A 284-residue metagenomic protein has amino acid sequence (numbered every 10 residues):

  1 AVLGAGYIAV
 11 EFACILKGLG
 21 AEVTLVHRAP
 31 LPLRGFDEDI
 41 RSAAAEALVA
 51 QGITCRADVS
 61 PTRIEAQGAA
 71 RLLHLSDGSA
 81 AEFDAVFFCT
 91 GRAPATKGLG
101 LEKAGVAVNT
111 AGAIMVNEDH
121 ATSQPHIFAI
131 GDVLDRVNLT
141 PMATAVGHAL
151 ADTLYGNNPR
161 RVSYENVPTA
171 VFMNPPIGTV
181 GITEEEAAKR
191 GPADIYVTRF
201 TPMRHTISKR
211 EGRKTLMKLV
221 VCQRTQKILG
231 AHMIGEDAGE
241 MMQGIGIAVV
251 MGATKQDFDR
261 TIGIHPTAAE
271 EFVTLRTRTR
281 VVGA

Functional and structural regions predicted by a protein language model:
A1, Y7-G68, L72, S76 (+2 more regions): Rossmann-like dinucleotide-binding cores of NAD(P)H-dependent redox enzymes
V10-F12, L33, F83, A95-G98 (+4 more regions): Glycine/Thr-rich phosphate-binding loops of Rossmann-like dinucleotide-binding domains
E22, T54, A107, P192-D194: Conserved beta-strand segments of alpha/beta enzyme cores
V26, H74, V108, V116 (+2 more regions): Hydrophobic alpha-helical segments, especially N-terminal targeting/anchoring helices
R63, G105, D119, K218-V220: Short, surface-exposed charged micro-motifs
Q67, K103, T110, Q223-T225: Short acidic-glycine loop/turn motifs at beta-strand connectors
A80-N158: FAD-site-proximal beta/loop scaffold in flavoenzymes
F172-A284: Flexible, glycine-rich terminal cap/loop adjacent to redox cofactors in electron-transfer oxidoreductases
